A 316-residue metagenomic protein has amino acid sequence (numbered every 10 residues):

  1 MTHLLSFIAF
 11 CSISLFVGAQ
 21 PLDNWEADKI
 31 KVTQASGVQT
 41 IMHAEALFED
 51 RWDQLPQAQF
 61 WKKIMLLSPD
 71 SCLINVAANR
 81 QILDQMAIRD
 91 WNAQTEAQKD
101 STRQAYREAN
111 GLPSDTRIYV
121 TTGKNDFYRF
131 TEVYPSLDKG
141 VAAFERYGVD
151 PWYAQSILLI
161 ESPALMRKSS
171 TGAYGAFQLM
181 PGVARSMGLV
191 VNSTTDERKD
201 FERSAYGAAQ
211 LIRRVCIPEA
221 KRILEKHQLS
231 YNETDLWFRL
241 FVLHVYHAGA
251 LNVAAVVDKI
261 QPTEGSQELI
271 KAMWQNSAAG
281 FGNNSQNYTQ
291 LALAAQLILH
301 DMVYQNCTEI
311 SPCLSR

Functional and structural regions predicted by a protein language model:
H3-L5, F10, L15-L159, R167 (+3 more regions): Cell-wall glycan-active module
R129-F130, T194-A205, A279: Active-site metal-coordination segments of metallo-dependent hydrolases
I160-A176, V183, G249: Cell-wall polysaccharide-cleaving catalytic domain and substrate-binding groove, primarily in peptidoglycan/chitin
G172-S193, S204-C216, Q267: Substrate-binding/active-site groove segments that recognize and process beta-1,4-linked N-acetyl-hexosamine
F238: Active-site microenvironments of hydrolase-like enzyme catalytic domains
V253: Peptidyl-prolyl cis-trans isomerase
